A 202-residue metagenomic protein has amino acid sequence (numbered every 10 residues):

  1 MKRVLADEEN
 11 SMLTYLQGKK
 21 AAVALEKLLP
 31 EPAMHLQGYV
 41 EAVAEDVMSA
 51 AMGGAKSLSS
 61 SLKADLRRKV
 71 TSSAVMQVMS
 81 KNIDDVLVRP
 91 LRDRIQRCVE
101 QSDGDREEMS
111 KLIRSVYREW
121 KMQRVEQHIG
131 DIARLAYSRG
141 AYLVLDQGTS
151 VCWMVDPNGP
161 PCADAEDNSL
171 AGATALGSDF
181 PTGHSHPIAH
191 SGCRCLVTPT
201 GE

Functional and structural regions predicted by a protein language model:
M1-E126, G130-I132, A136-Y137, T200-E202: N-terminal leader/targeting and assembly helices and adjacent pre-domain segments
W120-E202: Acidic, glycine-rich two-metal-ion catalytic cores of nucleic acid-processing enzymes
